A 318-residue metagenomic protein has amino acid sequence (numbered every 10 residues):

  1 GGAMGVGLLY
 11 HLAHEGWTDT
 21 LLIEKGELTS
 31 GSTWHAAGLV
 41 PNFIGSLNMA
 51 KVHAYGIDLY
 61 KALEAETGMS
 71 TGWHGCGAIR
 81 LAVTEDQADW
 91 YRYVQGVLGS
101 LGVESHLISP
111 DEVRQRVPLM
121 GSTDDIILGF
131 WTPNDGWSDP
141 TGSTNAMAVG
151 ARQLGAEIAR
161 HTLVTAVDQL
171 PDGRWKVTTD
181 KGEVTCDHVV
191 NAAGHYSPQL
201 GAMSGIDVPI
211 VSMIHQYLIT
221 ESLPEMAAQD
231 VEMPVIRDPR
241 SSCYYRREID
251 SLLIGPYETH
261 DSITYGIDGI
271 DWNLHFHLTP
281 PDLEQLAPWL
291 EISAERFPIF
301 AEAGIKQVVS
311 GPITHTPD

Functional and structural regions predicted by a protein language model:
G5-V6: N-terminal Rossmann-fold NAD(P) dinucleotide-binding loop
H11-W34: Glycine-rich FAD pyrophosphate-binding loop
G38-R116, R240-Y245, I249-L253: Dinucleotide-binding Rossmann-like beta1-alpha1 core, especially the glycine-rich loop that anchors the ADP
T71-R80, R114-L154, K176, D268-H277: Helix-loop-beta segment of a Rossmann-like dinucleotide-binding subdomain
W73-G75, A159, V211-H215, P298-V309: A short coil-to-beta-strand element that immediately follows conserved catalytic motifs
F130-H188, A192, Y196: Helical element adjacent to the flavin cofactor pocket in flavoenzyme catalytic cores
E183-M233: Central helical "cap/lid" subdomain
I206-D207, L223-D318: Active-site lid/adjacent beta-loop-alpha segment flanking the redox-cofactor pocket in flavoenzymes
